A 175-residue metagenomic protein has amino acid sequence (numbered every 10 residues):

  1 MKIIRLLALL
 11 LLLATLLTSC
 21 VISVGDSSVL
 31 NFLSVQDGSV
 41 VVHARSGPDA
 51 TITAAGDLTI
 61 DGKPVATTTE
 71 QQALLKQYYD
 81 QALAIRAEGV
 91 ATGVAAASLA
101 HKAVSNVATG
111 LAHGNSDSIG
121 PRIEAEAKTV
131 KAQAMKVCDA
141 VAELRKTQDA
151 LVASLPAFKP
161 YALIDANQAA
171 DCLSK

Functional and structural regions predicted by a protein language model:
M1-S19: Sec-dependent bacterial lipoprotein signal peptides
I4-R5, C20-K175: Terminal leader/tail segments of proteins
